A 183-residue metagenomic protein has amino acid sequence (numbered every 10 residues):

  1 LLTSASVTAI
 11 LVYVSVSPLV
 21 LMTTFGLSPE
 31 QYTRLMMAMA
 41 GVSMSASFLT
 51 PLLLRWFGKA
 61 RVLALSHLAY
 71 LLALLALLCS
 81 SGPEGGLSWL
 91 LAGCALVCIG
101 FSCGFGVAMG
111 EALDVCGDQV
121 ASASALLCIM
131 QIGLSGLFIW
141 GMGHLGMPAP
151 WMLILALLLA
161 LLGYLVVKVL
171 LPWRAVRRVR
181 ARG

Functional and structural regions predicted by a protein language model:
L1-V12, A95-L96: Pair of pore-lining "gating" transmembrane helices in MFS-fold secondary transporters
S15-Q31: Short amphipathic helix-loop junctions that connect adjacent transmembrane helices in Major Facilitator Superfamily/SLC
P29-M37, A125: Small-residue hotspots at the loop-to-helix junctions and early N-terminal turns of transmembrane alpha-helices
L35-S43, Q131: Transmembrane alpha-helical segments of major facilitator superfamily
A46-A60, G146: Helix-to-loop junctions at the C-terminal end of transmembrane segments in multipass secondary transporters
R61-A108: C-terminal transmembrane helical hairpin of 12-TM major facilitator-type secondary transporters
M109-M147, A156-L157: A late C-terminal transmembrane helix in Major Facilitator Superfamily
L158-G183: Multi-pass alpha-helical transporter architecture, strongest for 12-TM Major Facilitator/SLC carriers used
